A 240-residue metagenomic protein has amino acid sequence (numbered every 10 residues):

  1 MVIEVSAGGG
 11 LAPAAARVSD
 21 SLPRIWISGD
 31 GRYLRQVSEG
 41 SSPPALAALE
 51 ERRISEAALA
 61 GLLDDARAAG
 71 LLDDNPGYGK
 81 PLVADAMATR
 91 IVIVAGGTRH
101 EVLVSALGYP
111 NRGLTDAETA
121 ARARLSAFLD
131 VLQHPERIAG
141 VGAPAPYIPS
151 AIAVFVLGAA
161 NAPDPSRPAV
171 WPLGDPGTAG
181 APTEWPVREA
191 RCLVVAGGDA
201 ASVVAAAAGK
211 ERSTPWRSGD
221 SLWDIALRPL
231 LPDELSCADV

Functional and structural regions predicted by a protein language model:
M1-L46, E50-S55, Y147: Extracytoplasmic low-complexity, Pro/Thr/Ser/Ala/Gly-rich segments that lie immediately after a secretion/anchoring
M1-R17, L72-V240: Short, well-ordered, aromatic-rich surface patches in folded extracellular/luminal domains
I25-I27, L62, I91: Short low-polarity hydrophobic stretches
G29-D30, I54-L59, I93-H100: A short, structured loop/turn motif at beta-sheet edges
E51-L59, A84, E118: Solvent-exposed, acidic/flexible segments
A57-K80: Charged, amphipathic alpha-helical segments
